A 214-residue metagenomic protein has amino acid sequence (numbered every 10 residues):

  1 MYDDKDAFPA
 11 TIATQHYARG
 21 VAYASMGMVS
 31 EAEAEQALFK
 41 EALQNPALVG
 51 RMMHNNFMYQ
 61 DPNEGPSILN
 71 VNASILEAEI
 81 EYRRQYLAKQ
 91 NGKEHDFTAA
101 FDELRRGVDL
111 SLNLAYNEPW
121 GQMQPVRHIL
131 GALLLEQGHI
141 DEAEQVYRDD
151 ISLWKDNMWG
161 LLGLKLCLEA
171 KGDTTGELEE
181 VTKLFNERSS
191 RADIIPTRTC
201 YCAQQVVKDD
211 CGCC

Functional and structural regions predicted by a protein language model:
M1-D4, A37-L48, R105-N113, D149-S152 (+1 more regions): Amphipathic alpha-helical segments of tetratricopeptide repeats
A18, V71-N72, L76, R83 (+2 more regions): "A position-specific structural signal for the A-helix of alpha-solenoid helical repeats
M26, R84, E94, Q137 (+1 more regions): Structural motif corresponding to the intra-repeat A-B loop/turn of tetratricopeptide repeats
V29, L87, F97, I140 (+2 more regions): TPR-repeat structural position
A32, A100, A143, E177-L178: Single-residue signature of alpha-solenoid repeat helices
E33-Q44, R105, M158, K165-D193: TPR/TPR-like (Sel1-like) alpha-helical repeat modules
